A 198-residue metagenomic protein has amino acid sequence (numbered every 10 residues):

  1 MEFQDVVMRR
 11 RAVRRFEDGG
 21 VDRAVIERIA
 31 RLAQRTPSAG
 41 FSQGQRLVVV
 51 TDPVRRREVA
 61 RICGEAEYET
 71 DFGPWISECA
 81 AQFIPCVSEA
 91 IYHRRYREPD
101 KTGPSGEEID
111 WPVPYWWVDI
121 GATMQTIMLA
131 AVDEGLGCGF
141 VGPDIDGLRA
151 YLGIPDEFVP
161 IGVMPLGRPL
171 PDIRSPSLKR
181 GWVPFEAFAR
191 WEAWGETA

Functional and structural regions predicted by a protein language model:
F3-V13, V87, G162-A198: C-terminal helix-cap and adjacent tail motif
V13-R28: A short N-terminal beta-strand-loop micro-motif at the entrance of redox/enzyme domains
R31, T36-P37, Q43-V48, G137: Short beta-strand segments
R31-R35, A66-T70, L148: Glycine-rich, charged/polar anion/phosphate-binding loops that engage phosphate groups from diverse ligands
A33-Q34, F83, P104-Y151, M164: Small-aliphatic-rich amphipathic alpha-helix that forms the alpha element of a beta-alpha
S42-I120: Glycine/small-residue-rich phosphate/adenosyl-binding loop
E69, G73-F83, G153-P176: A glycine-rich helix N-cap at a beta->alpha junction
E89, D144-D146, L170: Acidic, glycine-rich active-site loops and adjacent beta-strand->loop/helix elements that engage anionic groups
